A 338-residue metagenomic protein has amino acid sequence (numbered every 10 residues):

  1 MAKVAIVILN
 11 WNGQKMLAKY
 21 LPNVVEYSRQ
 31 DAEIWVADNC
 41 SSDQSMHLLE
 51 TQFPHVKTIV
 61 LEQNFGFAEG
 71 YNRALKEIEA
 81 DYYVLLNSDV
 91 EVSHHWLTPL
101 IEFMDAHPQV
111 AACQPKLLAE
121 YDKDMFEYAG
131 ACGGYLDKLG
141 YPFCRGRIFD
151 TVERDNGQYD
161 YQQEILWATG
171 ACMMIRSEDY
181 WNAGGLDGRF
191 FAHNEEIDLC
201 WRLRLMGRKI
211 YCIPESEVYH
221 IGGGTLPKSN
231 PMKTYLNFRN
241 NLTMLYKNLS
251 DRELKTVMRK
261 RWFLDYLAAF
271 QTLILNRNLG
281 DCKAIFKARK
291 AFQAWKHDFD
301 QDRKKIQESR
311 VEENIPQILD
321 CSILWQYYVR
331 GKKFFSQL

Functional and structural regions predicted by a protein language model:
V7, M206-K304, S309-I318, S322-W325: Active-site-adjacent helix/loop segment of glycosyltransferases that harbors family-specific signature motifs
P22-D31: Short, acidic, metal-binding catalytic loop of nucleotide-sugar glycosyltransferases
N23, D38-H47, Q63: A conserved acidic beta->alpha catalytic loop
D31-C40, I59-L61: Short beta-strand/loop segment that forms part of the nucleotide-sugar
V60-I78, S88-V90, P99: Glycine-rich, basic loop-to-helix element that forms the pyrophosphate-binding segment of sugar-nucleotide handling
Y83: Short aromatic/hydrophobic "clamp" motif used to bind/position activated sugar donors
E91-Y141: Conserved donor NDP-sugar-binding/catalytic core segment of glycosyltransferases
D160-E217: A short, conserved alpha-helix in the catalytic core of glycosyltransferases
